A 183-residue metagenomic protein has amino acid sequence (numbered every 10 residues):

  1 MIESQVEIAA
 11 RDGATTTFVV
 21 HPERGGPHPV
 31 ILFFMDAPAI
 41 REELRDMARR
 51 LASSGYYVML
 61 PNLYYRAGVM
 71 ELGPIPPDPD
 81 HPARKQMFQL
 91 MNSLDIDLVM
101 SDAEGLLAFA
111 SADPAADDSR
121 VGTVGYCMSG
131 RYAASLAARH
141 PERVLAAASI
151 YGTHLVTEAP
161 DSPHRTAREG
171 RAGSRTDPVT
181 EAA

Functional and structural regions predicted by a protein language model:
M1-A183: N-terminal cap/leader regions of alpha/beta-hydrolase-fold enzymes, predominantly small-molecule hydrolases
